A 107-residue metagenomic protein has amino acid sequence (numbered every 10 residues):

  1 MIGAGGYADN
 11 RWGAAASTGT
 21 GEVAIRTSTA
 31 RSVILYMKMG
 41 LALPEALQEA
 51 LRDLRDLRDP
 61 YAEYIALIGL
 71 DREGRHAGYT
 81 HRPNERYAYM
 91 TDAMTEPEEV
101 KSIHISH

Functional and structural regions predicted by a protein language model:
M1-H107: N-terminal nucleophile
